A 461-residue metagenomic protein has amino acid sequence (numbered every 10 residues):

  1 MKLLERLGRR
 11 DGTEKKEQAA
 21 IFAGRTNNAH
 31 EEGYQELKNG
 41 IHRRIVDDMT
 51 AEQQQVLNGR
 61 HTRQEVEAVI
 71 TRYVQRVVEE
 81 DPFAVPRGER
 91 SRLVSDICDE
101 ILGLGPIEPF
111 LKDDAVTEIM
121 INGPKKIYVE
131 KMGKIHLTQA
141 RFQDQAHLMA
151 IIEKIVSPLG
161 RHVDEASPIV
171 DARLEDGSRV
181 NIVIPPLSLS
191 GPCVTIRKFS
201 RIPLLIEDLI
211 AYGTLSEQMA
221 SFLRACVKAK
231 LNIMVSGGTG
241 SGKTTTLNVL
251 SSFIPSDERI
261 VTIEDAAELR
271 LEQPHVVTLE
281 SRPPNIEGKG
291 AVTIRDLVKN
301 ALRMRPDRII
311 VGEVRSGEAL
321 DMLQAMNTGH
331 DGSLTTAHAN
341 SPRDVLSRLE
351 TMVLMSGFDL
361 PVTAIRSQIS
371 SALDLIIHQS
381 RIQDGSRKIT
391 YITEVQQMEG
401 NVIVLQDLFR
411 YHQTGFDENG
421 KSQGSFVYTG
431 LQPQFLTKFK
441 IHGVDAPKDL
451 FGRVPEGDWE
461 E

Functional and structural regions predicted by a protein language model:
M1-H136: N-terminal anchoring/assembly modules that precede and organize ATP-driven motor systems
Q54-V56, E80-P86, L102-D113, I155-A172 (+3 more regions): Active-site phosphate-binding and catalytic loops of NTP-dependent enzymes
D113, I121, K126-A229: P-loop NTP-binding catalytic core
S200-A211, N248, S252-K299, V345-L349: P-loop NTPase switch/communication element
V235: Hydrophobic anchor at the beta1->P-loop junction of P-loop NTPases
K243: Conserved lysine of the Walker
E264-V277, A301-M398: Conserved P-loop NTPase nucleotide-binding/switch module
G385-E461: NTP-binding/hydrolysis catalytic cores, primarily Walker-type P-loop NTPases
